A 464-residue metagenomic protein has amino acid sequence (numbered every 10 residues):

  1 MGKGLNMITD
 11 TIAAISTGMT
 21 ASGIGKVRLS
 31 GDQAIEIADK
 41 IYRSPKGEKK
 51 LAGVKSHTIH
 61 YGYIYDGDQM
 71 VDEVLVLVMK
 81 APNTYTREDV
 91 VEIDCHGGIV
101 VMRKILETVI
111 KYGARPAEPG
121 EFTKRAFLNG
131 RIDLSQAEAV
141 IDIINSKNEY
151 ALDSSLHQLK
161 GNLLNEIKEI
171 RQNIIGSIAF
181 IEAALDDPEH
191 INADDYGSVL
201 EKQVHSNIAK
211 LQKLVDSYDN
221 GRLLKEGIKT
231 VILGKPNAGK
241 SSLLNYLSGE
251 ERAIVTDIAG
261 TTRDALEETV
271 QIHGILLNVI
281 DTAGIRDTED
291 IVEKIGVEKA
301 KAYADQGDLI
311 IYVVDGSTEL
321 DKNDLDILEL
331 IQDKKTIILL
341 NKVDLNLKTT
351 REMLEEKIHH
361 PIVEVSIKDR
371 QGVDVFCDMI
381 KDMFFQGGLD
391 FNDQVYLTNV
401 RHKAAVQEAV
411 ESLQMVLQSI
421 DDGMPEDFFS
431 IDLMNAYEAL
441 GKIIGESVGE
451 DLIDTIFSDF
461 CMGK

Functional and structural regions predicted by a protein language model:
G2-D153, H157, G161, I337: A glycine-rich (often HGG/GG-containing) alpha/beta subdomain
K3-I15, M19, E149-Q271, T288-D290 (+1 more regions): C-terminal-of-GTPase-core extension/linker across diverse P-loop GTPases
T20, G31-A34, K80-T84, G98-V100 (+6 more regions): Conserved nucleotide-binding/hydrolysis micro-motifs of P-loop NTPases
H60-M70, V76-K80, T261-T288, Q306: Switch I (G2) and immediately adjacent beta-strands of P-loop GTPase domains
L277, L309, I337: Short, Asp-centered acidic motifs that coordinate Mg2+ and/or phosphate in catalytic or ligand-binding sites
V279, V313, L339: Generic enzyme active-site microenvironment
E293-S317: Inter-motif core of Ras-like GTPase G domains
